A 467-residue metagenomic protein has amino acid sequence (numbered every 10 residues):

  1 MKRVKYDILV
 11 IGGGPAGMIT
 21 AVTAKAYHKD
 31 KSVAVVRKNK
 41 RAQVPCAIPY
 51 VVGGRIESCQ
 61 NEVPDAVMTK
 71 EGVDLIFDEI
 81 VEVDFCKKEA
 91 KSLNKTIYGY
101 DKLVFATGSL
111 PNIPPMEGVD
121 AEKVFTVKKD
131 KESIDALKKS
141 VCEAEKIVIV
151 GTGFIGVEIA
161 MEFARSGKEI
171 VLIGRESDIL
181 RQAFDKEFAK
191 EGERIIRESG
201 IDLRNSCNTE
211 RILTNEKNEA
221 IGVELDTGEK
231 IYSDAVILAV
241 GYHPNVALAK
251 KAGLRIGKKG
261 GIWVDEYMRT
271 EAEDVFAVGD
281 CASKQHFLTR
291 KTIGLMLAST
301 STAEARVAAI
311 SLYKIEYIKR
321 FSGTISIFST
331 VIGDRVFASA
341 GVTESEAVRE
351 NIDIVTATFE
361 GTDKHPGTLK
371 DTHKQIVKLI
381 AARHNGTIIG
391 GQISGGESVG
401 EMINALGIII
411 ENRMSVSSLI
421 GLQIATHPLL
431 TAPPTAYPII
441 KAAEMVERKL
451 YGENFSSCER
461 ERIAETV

Functional and structural regions predicted by a protein language model:
K2-D74, N112, F154, E162-E187 (+1 more regions): Beta1-alpha1 glycine-rich phosphate/pyrophosphate-binding loop at the start of Rossmann-like nucleotide-binding domains
I11, Y98-G108, I231-G241, A305 (+1 more regions): Short hydrophobic core segments
I11-G13, K25-D30, K38, V240 (+2 more regions): Flexible, glycine-rich terminal cap/loop adjacent to redox cofactors in electron-transfer oxidoreductases
D30, E71-K91, Y98, S166-V264: A Rossmann-like FAD-binding core segment of flavoenzymes
A47-I56, I155-L213, L295-T300, I318-R320 (+1 more regions): Rossmann-like dinucleotide-binding cores of NAD(P)H-dependent redox enzymes
C86, T96-S140, L429-P434: Glycine/serine-rich phosphate-binding loop and adjoining beta1-alpha1 elements at the start of nucleotide-handling
D120-E143, E219, E229-I310, A405-I409: FAD-site-proximal beta/loop scaffold in flavoenzymes
V264, V278-V342, L430-E453: A conserved FAD-binding loop/helix module that cradles the flavin
